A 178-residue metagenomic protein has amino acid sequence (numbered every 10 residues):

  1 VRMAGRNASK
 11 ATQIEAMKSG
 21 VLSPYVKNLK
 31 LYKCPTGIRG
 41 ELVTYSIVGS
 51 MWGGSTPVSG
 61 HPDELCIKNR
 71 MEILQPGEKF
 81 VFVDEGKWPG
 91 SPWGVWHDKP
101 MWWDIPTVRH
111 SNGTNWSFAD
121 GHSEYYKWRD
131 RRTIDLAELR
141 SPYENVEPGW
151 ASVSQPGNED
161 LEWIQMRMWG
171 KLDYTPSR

Functional and structural regions predicted by a protein language model:
V1-R178: Short, well-structured segments within or immediately adjacent to enzyme catalytic domains that line ligand-binding
